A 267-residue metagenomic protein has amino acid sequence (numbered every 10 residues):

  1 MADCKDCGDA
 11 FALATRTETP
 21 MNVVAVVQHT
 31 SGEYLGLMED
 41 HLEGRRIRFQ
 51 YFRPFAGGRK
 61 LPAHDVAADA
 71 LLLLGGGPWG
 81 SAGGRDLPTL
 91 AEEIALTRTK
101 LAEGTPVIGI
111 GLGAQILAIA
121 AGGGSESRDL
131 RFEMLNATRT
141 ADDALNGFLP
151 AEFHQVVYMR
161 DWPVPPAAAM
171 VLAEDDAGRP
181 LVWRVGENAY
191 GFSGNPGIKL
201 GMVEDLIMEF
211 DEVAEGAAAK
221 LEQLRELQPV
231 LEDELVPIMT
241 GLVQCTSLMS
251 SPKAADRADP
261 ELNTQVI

Functional and structural regions predicted by a protein language model:
C4-C7: Cysteine-centered motifs
P20-A25: Extreme N-terminal starter segment of soluble prokaryotic enzymes
V26, T140-I267: Amide-donor transfer/coupling interface in amidating biosynthetic enzymes
V26-V27, L74: Short hydrophobic segments within beta-strands
G32-L37: Short N-terminal binding/cap micro-motifs at the start of the first secondary-structure element
E43-I108: Flexible gly/pro-rich beta->alpha loop and the following alpha-helix that scaffold active-site loops
T99-G124: Catalytic nucleophile loop
